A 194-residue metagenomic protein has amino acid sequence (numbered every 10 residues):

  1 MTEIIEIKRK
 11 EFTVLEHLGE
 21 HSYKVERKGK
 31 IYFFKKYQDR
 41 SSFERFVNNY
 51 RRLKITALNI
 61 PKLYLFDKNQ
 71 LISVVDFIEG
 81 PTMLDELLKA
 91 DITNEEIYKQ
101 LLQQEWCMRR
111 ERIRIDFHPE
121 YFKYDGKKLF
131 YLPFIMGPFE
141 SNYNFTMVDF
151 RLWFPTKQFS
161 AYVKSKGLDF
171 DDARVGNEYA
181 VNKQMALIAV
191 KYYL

Functional and structural regions predicted by a protein language model:
M1-T13: Juxta-kinase regulatory segment immediately upstream of eukaryotic protein kinase catalytic domains
K10-V47: ATP-binding glycine-rich loop module of kinase domains
Y32, N59, S73, F130-L132: Protein kinase-like catalytic core scaffold
N48-N59: Structural motif at the C-terminus of the N-lobe alphaC helix and the adjacent alphaC-beta4 loop of the Hanks-type
P61-Y98: Conserved structural core of kinase catalytic domains
Q100-C107: Conserved hydrophobic core/spine positions of the Hanks-type protein kinase catalytic domain
R109-I113, D125-L194: C-lobe/activation-segment region of protein kinase-like
F117-Y124: Hydrophobic residue at the +6 position relative to the catalytic HRD Asp in the kinase catalytic loop
